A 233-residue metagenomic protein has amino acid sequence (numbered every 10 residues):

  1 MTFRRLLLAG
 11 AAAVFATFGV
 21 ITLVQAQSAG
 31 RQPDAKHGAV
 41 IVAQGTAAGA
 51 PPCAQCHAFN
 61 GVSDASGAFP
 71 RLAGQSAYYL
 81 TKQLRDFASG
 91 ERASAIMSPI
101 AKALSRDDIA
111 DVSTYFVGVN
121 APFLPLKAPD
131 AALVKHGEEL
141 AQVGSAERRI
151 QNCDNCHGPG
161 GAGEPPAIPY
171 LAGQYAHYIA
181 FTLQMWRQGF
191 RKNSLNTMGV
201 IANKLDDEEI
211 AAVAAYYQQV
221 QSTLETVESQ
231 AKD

Functional and structural regions predicted by a protein language model:
M1-R5: N-terminal secretory signal peptides that target proteins for export/translocation
A9, V14-Q25: C-terminal segment of classical bacterial N-terminal signal peptides
Q25-G49, V62, G118-A146, D233: Electrostatic cytochrome c docking/interface patches
P33-G90: The feature marks the first
A39-A54, A77, V143-D154, P169-F181: Sequence context surrounding c-type heme c attachment/ligation sites in exported
A50-F59, V112, I150-G160, V213: The canonical Cys-X-X-Cys-His
Q55, D64-R71, D86-P129, P165-Y170 (+2 more regions): Axial heme c-ligation environment in periplasmic c-type cytochrome domains
